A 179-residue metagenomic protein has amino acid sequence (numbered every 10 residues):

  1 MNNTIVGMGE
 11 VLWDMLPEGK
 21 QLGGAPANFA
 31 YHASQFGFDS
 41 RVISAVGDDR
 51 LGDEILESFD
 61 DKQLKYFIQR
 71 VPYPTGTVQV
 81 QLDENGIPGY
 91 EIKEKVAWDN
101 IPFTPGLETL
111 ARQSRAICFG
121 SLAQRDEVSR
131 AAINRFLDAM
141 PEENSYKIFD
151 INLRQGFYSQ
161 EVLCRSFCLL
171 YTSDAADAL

Functional and structural regions predicted by a protein language model:
M1-L64, V78: Glycine-rich phosphate/adenosyl-contacting loop at the front of the ribokinase-like
V11, L122, I151: Active-site metal-binding loops of divalent metal-dependent hydrolases
D39-S121, S145: Conserved N-terminal subdomain of the carbohydrate kinase-like
L110-R112, F167-Y171: A short, aliphatic-rich alpha-helical micro-motif
Q124-R130, Q155-Q160: Active-site glycine- and acidic-residue-rich loops that bind and position anionic ligands or nucleotide-like cofactors
A131-R135, Q160-S166: Charged helix-capping and loop-helix junction motifs
K147-F149: Hydrophobic faces of well-ordered beta-strands that scaffold small-molecule active sites in alpha/beta enzyme cores
Y171-L179: Single conserved hydrophobic/aromatic residue that forms the stacking wall/gate of nucleotide- or nucleobase-binding
